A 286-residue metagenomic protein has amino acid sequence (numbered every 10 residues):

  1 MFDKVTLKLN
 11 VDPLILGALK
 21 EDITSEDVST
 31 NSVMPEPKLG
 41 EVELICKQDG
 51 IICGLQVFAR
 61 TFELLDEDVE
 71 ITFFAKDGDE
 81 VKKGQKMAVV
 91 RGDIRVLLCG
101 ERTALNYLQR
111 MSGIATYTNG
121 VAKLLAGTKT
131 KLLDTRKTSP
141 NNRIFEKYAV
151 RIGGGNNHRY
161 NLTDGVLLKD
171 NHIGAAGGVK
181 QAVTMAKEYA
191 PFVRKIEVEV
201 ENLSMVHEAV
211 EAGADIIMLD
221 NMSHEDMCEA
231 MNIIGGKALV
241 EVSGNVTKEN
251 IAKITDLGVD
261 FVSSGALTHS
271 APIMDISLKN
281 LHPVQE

Functional and structural regions predicted by a protein language model:
M1, Q285-E286: Polar low-complexity intrinsically disordered regions
F2-A212, I216, C228-I233, L239-E241 (+2 more regions): Acidic/glycine-rich phosphate/pyrophosphate-binding loops and surrounding catalytic core that coordinate Mg2+
N221, G244, G265-A266: Short secondary-structure boundary segments
G236-L239, L281-Q285: Short acidic, glycine/proline-enriched helix-loop-strand junctions
S270-V284: Short, basic/aromatic-enriched C-terminal tail that caps enzymatic domains
